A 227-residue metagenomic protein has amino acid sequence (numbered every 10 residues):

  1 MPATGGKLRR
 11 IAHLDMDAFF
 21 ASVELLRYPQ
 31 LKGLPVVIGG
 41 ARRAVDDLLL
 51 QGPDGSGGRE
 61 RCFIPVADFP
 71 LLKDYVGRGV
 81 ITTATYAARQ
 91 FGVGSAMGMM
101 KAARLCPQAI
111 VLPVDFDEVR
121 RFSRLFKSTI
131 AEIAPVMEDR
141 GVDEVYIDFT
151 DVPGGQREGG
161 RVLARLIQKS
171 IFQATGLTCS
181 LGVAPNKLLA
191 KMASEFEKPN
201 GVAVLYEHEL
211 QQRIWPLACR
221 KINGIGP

Functional and structural regions predicted by a protein language model:
M1-V142, Y146: Residues that scaffold, gate, or flank divalent-cation-dependent active/transport sites
D15, D143, L181, W215-P227: Helix-hairpin-helix
K127-A131, R161-F172: Inter-domain linker/hinge segments that demarcate the starts of reverse transcriptase and RNase H-type modules
M137, E197-A203: A short alpha->loop->secondary-structure connector
V142-D148, P185-A190: Short, conserved phosphate-binding/catalytic loop or strand-edge motifs used in phosphoryl-/nucleotidyl-transfer
I147-Q168, E197: Catalytic palm subdomain of template-directed nucleic-acid polymerases, centered on the conserved carboxylate motif
A174-K191, E195: Structured, non-catalytic alpha/beta "coupling" segments that mediate domain-domain communication and provide generic
G201-C219: A short, charged helix-loop
